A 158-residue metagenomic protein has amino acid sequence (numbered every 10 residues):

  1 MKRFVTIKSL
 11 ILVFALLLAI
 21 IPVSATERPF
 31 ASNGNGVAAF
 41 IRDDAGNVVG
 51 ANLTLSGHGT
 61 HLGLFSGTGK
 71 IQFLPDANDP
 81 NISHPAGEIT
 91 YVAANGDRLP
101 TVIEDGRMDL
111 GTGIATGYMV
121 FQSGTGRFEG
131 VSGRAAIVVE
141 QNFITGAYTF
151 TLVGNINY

Functional and structural regions predicted by a protein language model:
M1-S9: Positively charged n-region of N-terminal signal peptides that target proteins for export
T6, P22-A25: Short, low-complexity disordered leader/linker segments with a strong preference for bacterial N-terminal type II
S9-A19: Bacterial N-terminal signal peptides
S24-Y158: Beta-strand-enriched cores of mature, soluble protein domains
